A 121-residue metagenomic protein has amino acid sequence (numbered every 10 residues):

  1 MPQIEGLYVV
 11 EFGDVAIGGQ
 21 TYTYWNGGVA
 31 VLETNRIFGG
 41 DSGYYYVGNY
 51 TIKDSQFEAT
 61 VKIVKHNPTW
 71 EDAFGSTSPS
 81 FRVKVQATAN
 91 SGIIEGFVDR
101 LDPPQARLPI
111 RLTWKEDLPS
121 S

Functional and structural regions predicted by a protein language model:
M1-Y22, G96: Tryptophan-anchored aromatic micro-motifs
P2-L7, V29-F38, I52-Q56, Q86-I94 (+1 more regions): Short, solvent-exposed coil/turn segments at beta-strand boundaries
V10-G13, I37-D41, V61-K62, G96-L101: Short beta-strand segments that buttress and anchor functional surface loops
A16-Y22, Y45-V47, H66-D72, D102-P109: Short, surface-exposed beta-strand/loop "edge" segments at domain boundaries and coil↔beta transitions
G19-I37, A59-E71: Short, charge- and proline-biased low-complexity linear segments that act as flexible interaction/docking motifs
Y24, V31-E33, Y44, P79-F81 (+1 more regions): Residues that act as N-cap/strand-start positions at coil-to-secondary-structure junctions
Y24-G27, T51-D54, I93-S121: Edge beta-strand at a domain terminus
G40-G92: Contiguous, well-ordered beta-strand patches that form the walls/edges of small beta-barrel/beta-sandwich domains
